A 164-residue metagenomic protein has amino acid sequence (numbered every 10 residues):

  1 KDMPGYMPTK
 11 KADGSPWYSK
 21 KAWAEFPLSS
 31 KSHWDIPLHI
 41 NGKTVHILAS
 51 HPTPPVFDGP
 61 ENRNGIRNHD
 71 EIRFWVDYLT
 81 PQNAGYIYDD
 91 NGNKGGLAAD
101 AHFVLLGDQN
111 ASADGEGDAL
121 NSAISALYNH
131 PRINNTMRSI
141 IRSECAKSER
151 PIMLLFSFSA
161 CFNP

Functional and structural regions predicted by a protein language model:
K1-T44, S50-P52: Structured beta-strand-rich core segments of catalytic domains in phosphoester-bond hydrolases
H46, P55-P164: Metal-dependent phosphoesterases centered on the DNase I-like endonuclease/exonuclease/phosphatase
